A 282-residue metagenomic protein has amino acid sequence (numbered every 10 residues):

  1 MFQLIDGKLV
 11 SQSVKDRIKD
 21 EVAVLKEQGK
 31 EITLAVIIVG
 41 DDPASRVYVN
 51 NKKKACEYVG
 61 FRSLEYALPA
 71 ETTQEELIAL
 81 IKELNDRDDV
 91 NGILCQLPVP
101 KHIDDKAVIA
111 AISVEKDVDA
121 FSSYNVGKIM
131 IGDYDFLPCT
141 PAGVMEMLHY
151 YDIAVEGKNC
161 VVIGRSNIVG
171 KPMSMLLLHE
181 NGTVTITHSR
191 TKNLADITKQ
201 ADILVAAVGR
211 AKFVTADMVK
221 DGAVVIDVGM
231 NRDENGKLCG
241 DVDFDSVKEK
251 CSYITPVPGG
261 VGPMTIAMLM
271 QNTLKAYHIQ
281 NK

Functional and structural regions predicted by a protein language model:
M1-K30: Positively charged, low-complexity intrinsically disordered leader regions
V39-K53, D135-V224, K237-K248: Glycine-rich phosphate/diphosphate-binding loop of Rossmann-like nucleotide-binding domains
C56-A70, V184-I186: Short beta-strand elements in bilobed, periplasmic/extracellular small-molecule ligand-binding domains
E76-R87: Short, well-structured alpha-helical segments in soluble
L94-V155: Anion-binding alpha/beta catalytic cores of soluble intermediary-metabolism enzymes, centered on
P98, V208-R210, G229-M230: Short glycine-/small-residue-rich Rossmann-like dinucleotide-binding loops
K101-H102, K212-V214, D233-E234: Short glycine-rich, flexible loops that bind phosphorylated cofactors or substrates
K106-S122, V126, G229-N281: Rossmann-fold NAD(P)-binding glycine/threonine-rich loop
